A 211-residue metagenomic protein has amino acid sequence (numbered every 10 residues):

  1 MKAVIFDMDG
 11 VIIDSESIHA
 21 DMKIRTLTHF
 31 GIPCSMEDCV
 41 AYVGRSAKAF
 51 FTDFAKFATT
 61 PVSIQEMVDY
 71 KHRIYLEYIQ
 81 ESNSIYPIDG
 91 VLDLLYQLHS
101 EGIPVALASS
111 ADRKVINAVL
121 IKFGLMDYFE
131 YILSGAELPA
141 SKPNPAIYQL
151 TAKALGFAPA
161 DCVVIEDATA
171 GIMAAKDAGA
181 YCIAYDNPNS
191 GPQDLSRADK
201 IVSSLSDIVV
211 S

Functional and structural regions predicted by a protein language model:
M1-A41: Active-site neighborhood of HAD-like aspartate-dependent phosphohydrolases
M1-K2, Y96-H99, D112-K114, A118-S211: Asp-based, Mg2+/Mn2+-dependent phosphohydrolase catalytic module
I12, P87, V105-S109, A140 (+1 more regions): Conserved SAM-binding loop
H29-P33, F57-P61, G124-Y128, G156-F157: Short helix-capping segments at alpha-helix termini
I32, I103, A180: Short phosphate-binding/catalytic loops that engage adenosine nucleotides
Y42-S46, Y86-G90, A111, P143 (+1 more regions): Short beta->alpha linker loops
R45-Y78, D89, Y96-Q97: A metal-dependent, Asp-based hydrolase signature
Q80-L107, R113, N117: Short, acidic loop-to-helix structural element flanking the phosphoryl-transfer center in phosphate-processing enzymes
